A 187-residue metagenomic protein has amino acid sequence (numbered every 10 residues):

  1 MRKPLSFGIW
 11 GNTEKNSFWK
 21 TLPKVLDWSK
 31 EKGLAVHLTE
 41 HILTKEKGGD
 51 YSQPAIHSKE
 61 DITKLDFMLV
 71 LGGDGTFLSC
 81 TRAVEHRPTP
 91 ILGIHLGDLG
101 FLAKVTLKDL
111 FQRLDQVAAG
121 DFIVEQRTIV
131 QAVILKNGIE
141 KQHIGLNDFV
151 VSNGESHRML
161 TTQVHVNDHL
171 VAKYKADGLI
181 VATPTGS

Functional and structural regions predicted by a protein language model:
M1-F67, K108-I123, I134-H143: ATP/NTP phosphate-donor binding region
E14, D74-T76, L99, T185-S187: Short glycine-rich anion-binding loops that position phosphate/pyrophosphate groups of nucleotides and phosphorylated
F18-W19, G75-T81, T183: Short glycine/serine/threonine-rich phosphate/pyrophosphate-binding segments that cradle anionic phosphate groups
T21-P23, T81-V84, V105-T106: Short amphipathic alpha-helical segments
V70, V181: Redox-cofactor binding/interface segments in oxidoreductases and associated redox assembly factors
S79, V84-F101: Gly/Ser-rich helix-loop-strand patches that form or flank binding pockets for ribonucleotide-derived cofactors
L99-D177: Catalytic core of DAGKc-family lipid kinases
Y174, A182-S187: Conserved binding/recognition cores within well-folded domains
